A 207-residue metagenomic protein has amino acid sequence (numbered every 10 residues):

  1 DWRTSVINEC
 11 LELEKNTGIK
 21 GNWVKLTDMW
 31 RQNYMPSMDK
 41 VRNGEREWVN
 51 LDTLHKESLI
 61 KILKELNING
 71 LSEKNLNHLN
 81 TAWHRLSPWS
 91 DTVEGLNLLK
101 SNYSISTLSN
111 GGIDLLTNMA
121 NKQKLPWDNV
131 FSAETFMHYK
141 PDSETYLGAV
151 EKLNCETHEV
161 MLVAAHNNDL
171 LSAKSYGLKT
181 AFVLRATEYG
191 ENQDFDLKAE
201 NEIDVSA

Functional and structural regions predicted by a protein language model:
D1-Q32: Active-site neighborhood of HAD-like aspartate-dependent phosphohydrolases
T4, T53-E57, E144, L171: A structural signal for well-ordered alpha-helical segments within the folded catalytic domains of diverse enzymes
S5-E12, M29, E57-K61, H78 (+4 more regions): Alpha-helical elements of Rossmann-like donor-binding domains used by nucleotide-donor carbohydrate transfer enzymes
K15-W23, E65-L71, Q123-P126, N154: Short helix-capping segments at alpha-helix termini
I19, N102-S104, L178: A generic structural motif
V24, M29-N77: A metal-dependent, Asp-based hydrolase signature
E73-K122, V130-A133: Substrate-recognition element of Asp-dependent hydrolases with the DxDx(T/V) motif
N97, G111-A207: Asp-based, Mg2+/Mn2+-dependent phosphohydrolase catalytic module
